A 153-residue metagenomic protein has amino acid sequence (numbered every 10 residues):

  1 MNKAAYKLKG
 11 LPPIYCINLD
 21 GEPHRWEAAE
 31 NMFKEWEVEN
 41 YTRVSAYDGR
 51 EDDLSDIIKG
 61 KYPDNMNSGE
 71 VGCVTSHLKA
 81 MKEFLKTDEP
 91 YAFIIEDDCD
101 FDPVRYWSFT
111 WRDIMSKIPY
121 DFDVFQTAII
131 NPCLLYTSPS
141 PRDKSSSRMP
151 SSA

Functional and structural regions predicted by a protein language model:
M1-I95, C99-S138: An acidic/histidine-cluster motif and surrounding catalytic segment that typifies divalent-metal-assisted enzyme active
Y136-A153: Single conserved hydrophobic/aromatic residue that forms the stacking wall/gate of nucleotide- or nucleobase-binding
